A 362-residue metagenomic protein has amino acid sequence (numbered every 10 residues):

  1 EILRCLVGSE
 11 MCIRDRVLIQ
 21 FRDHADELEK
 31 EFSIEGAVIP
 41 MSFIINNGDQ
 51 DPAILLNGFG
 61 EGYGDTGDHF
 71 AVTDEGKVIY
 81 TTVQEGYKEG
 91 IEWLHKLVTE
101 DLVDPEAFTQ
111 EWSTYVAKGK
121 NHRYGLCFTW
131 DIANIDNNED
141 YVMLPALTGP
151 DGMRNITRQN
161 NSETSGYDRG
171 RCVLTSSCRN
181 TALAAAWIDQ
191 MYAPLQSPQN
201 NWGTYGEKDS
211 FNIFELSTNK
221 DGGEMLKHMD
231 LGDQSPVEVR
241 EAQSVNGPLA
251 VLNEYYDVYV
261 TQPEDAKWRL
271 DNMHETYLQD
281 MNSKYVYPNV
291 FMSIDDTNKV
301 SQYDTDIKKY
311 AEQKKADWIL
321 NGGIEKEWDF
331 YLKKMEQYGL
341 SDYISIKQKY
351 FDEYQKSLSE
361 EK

Functional and structural regions predicted by a protein language model:
E1-I13: Short, small-residue-biased leader/transition segments that mark boundaries at the very start of proteins
R16-F21, F108-A117: Short helix-initiation/N-cap motifs at beta->coil->alpha
I19-D74, N121-E139: Extracytoplasmic/periplasmic solute-binding protein
V72-P105, G149-T157, T164-G166, S244-G247: Glycine-centered hinge/linker elements that transmit conformational signals in sensory and ligand-binding systems
I135-Q159: Ligand-binding "clamshell"
S165-N180, Q199: A bilobed periplasmic-binding-protein/Venus flytrap-type ligand-binding module shared by bacterial periplasmic
A186, A193-A316, G322: Conserved small-residue motifs centered on glycine
Q313-K362: Histidine-centered catalytic/metal-binding microenvironments
